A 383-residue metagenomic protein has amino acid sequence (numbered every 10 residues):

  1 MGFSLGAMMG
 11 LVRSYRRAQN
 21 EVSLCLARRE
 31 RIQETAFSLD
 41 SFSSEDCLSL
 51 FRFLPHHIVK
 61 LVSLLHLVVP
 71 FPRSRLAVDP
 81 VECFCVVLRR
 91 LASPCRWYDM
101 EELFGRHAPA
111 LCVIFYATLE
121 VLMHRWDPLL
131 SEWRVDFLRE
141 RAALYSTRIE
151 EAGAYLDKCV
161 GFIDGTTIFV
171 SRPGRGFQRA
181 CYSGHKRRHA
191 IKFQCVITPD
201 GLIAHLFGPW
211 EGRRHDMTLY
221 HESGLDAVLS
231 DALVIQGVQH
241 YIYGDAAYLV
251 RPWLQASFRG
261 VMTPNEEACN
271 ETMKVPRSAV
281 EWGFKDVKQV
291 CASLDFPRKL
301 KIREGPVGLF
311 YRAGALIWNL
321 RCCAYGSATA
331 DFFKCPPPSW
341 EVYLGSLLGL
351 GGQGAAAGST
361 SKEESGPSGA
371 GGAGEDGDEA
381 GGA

Functional and structural regions predicted by a protein language model:
M1-P72, H124-D127, G326-S327, D331-P336 (+2 more regions): Charged, often Cys/His-bearing segments associated with DNA-binding zinc-finger transcription factors
L54, V86, M100: Short alpha-helical segments in extracytoplasmic peptidoglycan/chitin-binding modules and envelope-associated proteins
P55, P80-V81, R187-I191: Short, flexible loop/turn motifs enriched in small residues
H57-L64, R89, R96, I114 (+1 more regions): Amphipathic, well-ordered alpha-helical segments in soluble domains
V59-A77, P94-C95, C291-D295: Structural recognition of short helix-loop-helix hairpins that underlie histone-fold modules
R75-P80, A108, C112: Alpha-helix N-cap/helix-initiation sites
P80-S93: Short, amphipathic alpha-helical "recognition" segments used to contact nucleic acids or chromatin
R96-A383: Short, well-ordered secondary-structure "scaffold" segments embedded in the functional core of diverse domains
